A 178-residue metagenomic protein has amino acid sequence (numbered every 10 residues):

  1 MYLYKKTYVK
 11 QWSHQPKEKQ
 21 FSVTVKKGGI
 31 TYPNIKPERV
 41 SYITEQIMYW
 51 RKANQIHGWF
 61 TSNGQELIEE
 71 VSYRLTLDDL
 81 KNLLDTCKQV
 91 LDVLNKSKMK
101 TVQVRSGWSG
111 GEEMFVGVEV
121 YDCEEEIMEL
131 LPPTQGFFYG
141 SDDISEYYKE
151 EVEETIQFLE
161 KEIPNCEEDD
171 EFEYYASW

Functional and structural regions predicted by a protein language model:
M1-W178: Acidic (Asp/Glu-rich) sequence patches and key acidic residues that form negatively charged surfaces used
